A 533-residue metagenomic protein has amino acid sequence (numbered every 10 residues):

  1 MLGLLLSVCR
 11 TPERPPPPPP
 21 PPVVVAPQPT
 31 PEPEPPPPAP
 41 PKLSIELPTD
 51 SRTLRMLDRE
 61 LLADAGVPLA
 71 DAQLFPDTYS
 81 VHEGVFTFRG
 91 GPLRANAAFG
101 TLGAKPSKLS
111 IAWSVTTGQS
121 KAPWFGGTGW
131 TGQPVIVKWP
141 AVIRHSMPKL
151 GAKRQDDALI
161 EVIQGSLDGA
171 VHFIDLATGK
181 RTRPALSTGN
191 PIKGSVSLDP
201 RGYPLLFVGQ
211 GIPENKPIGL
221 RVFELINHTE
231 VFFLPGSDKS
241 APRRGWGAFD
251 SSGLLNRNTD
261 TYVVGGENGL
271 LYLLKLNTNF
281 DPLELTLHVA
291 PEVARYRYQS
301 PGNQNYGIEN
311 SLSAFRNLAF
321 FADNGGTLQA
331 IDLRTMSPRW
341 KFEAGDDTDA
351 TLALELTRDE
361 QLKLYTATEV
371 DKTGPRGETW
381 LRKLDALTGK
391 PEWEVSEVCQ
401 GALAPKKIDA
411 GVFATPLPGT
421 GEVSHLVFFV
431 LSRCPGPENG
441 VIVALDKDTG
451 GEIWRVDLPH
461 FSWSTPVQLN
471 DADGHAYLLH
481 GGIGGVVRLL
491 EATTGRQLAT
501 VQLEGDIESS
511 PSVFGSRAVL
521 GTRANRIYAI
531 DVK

Functional and structural regions predicted by a protein language model:
M1-L2: Sec-dependent signal peptide recognition, specifically the positively charged N-region followed immediately by
L6-V8: C-terminal motif of bacterial Sec signal peptides marking the signal peptidase cleavage site
R10-P12: Bacterial signal peptide processing site
R14-L47: Post-signal peptide N-terminal segment of mature Sec-exported envelope proteins
P35-S80, F88, A95-F249, L254-K533: Extracytoplasmic/lumenal domain signature
